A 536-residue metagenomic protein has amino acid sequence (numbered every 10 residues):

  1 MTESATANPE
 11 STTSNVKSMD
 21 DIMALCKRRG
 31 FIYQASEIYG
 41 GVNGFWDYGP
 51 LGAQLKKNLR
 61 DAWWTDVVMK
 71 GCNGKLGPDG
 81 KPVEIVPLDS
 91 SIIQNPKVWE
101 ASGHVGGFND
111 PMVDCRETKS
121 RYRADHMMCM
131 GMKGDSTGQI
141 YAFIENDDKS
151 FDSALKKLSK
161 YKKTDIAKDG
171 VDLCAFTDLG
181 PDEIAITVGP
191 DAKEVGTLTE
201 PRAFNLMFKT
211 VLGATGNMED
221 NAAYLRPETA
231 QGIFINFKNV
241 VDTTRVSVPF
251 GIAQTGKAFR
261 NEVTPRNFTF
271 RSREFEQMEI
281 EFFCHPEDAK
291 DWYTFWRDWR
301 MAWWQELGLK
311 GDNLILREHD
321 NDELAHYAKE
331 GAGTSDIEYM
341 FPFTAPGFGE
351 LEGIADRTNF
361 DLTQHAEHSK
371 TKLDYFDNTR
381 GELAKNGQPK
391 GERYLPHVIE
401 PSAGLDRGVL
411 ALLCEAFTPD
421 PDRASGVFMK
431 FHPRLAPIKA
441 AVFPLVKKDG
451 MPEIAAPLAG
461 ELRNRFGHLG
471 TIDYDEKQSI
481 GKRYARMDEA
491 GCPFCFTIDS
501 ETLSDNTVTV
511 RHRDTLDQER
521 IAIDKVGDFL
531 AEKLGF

Functional and structural regions predicted by a protein language model:
M1-F536: NTP/phosphate- and nucleic-acid-binding module
